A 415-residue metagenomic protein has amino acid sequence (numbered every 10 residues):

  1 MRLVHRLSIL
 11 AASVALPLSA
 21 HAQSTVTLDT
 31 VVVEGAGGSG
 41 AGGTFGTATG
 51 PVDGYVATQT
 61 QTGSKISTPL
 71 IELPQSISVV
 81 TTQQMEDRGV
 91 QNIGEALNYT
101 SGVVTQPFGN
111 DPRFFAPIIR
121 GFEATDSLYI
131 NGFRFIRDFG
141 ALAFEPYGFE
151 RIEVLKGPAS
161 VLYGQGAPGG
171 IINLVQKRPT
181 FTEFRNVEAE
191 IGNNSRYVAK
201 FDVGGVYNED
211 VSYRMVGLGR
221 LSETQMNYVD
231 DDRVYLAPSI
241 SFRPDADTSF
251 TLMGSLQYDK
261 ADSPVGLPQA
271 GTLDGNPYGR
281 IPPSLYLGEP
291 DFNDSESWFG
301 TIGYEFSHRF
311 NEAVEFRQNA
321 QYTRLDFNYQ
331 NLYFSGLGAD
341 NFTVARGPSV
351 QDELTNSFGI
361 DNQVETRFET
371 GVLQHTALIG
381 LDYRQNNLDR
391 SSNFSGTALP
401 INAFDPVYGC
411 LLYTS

Functional and structural regions predicted by a protein language model:
A22-Q83: Short, acidic, small-residue-rich periplasmic hinge/interaction motif at the N-terminus of Gram-negative outer-membrane
Y55-S78, T82, R88, G94-R134 (+1 more regions): Extracytoplasmic beta-strand/coil segments of soluble accessory domains associated with Gram-negative outer-membrane
I77, M85, L97, I152-G157 (+2 more regions): Non-catalytic regulatory/gating segments with a bias toward low-complexity or hydrophobic composition
T105, A116, F133-K156, V175-Q176: Short acidic/polar hinge/loop motifs at secondary-structure boundaries that mediate gating or recognition
Y147-E150, V161-P238, P244-T248, G300: Outer-membrane beta-barrel translocator/receptor signature
V187-I191, M215-G219, L252-Y258, Q318-R324 (+1 more regions): Transmembrane beta-barrel strands of outer-membrane/channel proteins
N208-D210, R243-D247, N311-A313, E365 (+1 more regions): Outer-membrane beta-barrel channels and translocator barrels
R220-T224, V234-R309, A313, R324-T355 (+1 more regions): Acidic/polar loop-and-plug regions of large Gram-negative outer-membrane beta-barrel proteins
